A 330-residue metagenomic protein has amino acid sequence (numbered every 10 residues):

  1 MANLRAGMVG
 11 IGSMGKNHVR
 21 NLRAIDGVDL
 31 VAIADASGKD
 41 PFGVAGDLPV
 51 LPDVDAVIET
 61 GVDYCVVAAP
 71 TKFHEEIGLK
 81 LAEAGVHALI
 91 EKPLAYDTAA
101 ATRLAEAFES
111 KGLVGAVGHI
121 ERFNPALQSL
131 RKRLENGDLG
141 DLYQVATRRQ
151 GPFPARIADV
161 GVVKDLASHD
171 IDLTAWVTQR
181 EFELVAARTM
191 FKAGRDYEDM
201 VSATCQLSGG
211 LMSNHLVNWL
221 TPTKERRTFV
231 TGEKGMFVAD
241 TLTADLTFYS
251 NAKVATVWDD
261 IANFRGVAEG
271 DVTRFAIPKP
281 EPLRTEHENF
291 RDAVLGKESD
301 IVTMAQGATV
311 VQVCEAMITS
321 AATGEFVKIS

Functional and structural regions predicted by a protein language model:
M1-A45: N-terminal Rossmann-like dinucleotide-binding module
H18, G46-A107: Beta-loop-alpha module in the N-terminal Rossmann-like domain of NAD(P)-dependent dehydrogenases, especially those
Y64-V66, N289-S330: C-terminal helix-rich "cap/oligomerization" subdomain common to oxidoreductases
I90-E91, G115-V117, A239: Hydrophobic residues in well-ordered beta-strands that form the structural core
A95-I157: A contiguous active-site-proximal alpha/beta segment in oxidoreductase catalytic domains
I120, K234-A305: C-terminal glycine/acidic-rich active-site capping loop/insertion
P154-T223, F229, A305: Rossmann-like dinucleotide-binding domain that binds NAD(P)(H)
